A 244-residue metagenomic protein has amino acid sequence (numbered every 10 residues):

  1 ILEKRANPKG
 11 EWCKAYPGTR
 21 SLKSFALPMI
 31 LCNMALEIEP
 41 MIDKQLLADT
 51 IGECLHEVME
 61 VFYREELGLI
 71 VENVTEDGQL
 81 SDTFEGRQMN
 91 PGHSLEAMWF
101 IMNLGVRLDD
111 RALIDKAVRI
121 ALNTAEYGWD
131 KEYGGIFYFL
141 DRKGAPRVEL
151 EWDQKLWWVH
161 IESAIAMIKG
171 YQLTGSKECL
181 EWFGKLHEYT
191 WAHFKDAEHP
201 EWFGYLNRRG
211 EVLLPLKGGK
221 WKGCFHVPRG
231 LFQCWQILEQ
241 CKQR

Functional and structural regions predicted by a protein language model:
I1-R244: Glycan-recognition and catalytic cores of secretory/periplasmic carbohydrate-active enzymes
